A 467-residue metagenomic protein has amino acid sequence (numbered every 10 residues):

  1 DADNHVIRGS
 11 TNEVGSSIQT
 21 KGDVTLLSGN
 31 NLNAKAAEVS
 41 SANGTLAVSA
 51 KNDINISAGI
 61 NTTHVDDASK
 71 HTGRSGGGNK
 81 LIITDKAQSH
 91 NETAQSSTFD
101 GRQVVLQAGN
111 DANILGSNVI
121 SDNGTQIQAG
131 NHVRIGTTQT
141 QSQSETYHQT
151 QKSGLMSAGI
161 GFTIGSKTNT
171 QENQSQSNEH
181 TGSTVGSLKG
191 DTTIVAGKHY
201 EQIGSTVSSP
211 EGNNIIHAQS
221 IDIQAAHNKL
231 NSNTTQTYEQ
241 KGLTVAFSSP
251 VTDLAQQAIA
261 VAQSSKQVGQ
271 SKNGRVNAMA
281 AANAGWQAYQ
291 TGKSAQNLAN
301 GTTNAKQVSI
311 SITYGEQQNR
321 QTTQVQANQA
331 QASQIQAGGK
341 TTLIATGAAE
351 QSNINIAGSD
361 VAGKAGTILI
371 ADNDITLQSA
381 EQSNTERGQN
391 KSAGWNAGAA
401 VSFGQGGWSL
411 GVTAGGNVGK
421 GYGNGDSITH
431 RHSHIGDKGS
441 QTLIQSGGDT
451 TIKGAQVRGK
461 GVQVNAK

Functional and structural regions predicted by a protein language model:
D1-K467: Binding/recognition "hotspot" determinant
